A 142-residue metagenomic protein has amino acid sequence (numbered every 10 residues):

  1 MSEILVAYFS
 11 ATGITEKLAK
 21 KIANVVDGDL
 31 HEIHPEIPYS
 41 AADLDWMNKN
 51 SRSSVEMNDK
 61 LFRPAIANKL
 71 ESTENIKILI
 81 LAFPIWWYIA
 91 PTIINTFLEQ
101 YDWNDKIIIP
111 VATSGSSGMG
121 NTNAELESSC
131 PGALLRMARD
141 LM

Functional and structural regions predicted by a protein language model:
M1-L81, Y88-A90, N95, E99: N-terminal beta1-alpha1-beta2 submodule of the flavodoxin-like/Rossmannoid cofactor-binding fold
F83-W86, T113-S114: Beta-hairpin (beta-strand-turn-beta-strand) motif
N104, I109-M142: Short, glycine-/small-residue-rich phosphate/pyrophosphate-handling segment
